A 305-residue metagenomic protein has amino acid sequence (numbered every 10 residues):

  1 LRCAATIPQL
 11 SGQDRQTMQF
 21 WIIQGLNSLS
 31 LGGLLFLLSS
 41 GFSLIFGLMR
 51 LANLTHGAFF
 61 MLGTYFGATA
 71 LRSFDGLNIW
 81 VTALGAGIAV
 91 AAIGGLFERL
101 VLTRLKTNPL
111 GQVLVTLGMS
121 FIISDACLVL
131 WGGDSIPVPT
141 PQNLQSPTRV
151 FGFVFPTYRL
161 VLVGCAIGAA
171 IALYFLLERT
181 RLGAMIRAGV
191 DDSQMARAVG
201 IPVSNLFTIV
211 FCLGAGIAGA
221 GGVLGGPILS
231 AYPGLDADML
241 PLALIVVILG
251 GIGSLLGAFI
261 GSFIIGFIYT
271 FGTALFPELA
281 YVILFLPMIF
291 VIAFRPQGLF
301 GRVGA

Functional and structural regions predicted by a protein language model:
C3, S11-T17, G111, L130 (+3 more regions): Cytosolic-side transmembrane-helix boundaries in multi-pass membrane proteins
C3-L37, F66, L77-T82, N108-V113 (+6 more regions): Membrane-interfacial amphipathic/re-entrant helices at transmembrane-helix boundaries
L26, L48-L96, L100, Y232: Membrane-embedded helix boundary and interhelical linker motif in transport proteins
G32, V154-A231, L255-I260: Helix-loop-helix "hairpin" substructures at the membrane interface of multi-pass membrane proteins
L35, I79-I88, T208-A218, G222-M288 (+1 more regions): Transmembrane alpha-helical segments in multi-pass inner-membrane proteins
A58-L62, T103-L128, D236-I248, P277-R295: Pore- or pathway-lining transmembrane helices of multi-pass membrane proteins that form conduits for solutes/ions
D75-S120, A126, I260-I265, R295-P296: Alpha-helical transmembrane segments within multi-pass membrane transporters and channels
L100, R104-R179, L206, F271 (+3 more regions): Transmembrane helix-bundle core of multi-pass membrane transporters and related energy-transducing complexes
